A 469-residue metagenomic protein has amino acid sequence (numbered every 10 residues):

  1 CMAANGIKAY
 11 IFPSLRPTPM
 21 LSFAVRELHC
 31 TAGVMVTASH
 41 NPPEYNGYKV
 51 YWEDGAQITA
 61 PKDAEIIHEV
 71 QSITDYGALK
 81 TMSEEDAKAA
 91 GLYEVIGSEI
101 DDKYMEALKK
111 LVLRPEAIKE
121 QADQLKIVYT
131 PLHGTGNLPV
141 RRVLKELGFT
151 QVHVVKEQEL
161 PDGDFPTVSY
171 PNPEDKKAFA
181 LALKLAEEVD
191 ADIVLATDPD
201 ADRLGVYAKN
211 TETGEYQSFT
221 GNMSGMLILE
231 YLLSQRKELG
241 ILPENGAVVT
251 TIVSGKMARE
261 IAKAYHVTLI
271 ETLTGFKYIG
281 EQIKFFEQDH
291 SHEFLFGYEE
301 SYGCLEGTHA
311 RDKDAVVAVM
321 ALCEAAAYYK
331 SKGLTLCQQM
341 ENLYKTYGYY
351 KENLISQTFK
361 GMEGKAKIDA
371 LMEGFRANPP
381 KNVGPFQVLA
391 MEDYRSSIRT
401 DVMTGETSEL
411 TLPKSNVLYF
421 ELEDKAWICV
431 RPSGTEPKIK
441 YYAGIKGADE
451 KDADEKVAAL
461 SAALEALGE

Functional and structural regions predicted by a protein language model:
C1-M2, Y45-W52, D202-N222, A258: Short Gly/Thr/Asp-enriched flexible loops that form oxyanion-binding sites at enzyme active sites
C1-Y45, G148-G205: N-terminal small/polar loop signature for handling phosphorylated ligands or for N-terminal nucleophile
R16, S39-P42, P131-N137, A201-R203 (+3 more regions): Gly/Ser/Thr-rich loops at beta-strand to alpha-helix junctions that form or flank small-molecule/cofactor-binding
N46-A180, K184-A186: Gly/Ser/Thr-enriched, mixed-charge loops and adjacent short helices that form phosphate/oxyanion-binding elements
Y51-T81, N222-N245, T250-I261, A315 (+1 more regions): Glycine-rich phosphate-binding loop plus the immediately following alpha-helix
L108-K109, E120-L144, G148-T150, F179 (+6 more regions): Long hydrophobic segments that form regular secondary structure
E187, A191-I193, E215-Q217, Q235-R431 (+3 more regions): Phosphate-binding and adjacent anionic-ligand microenvironments
